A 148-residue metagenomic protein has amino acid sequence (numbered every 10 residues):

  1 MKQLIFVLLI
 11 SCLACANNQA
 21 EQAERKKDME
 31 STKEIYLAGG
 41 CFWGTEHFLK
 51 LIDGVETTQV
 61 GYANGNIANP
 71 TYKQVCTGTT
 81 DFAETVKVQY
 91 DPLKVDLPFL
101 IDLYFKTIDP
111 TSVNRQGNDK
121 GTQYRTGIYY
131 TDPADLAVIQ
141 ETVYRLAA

Functional and structural regions predicted by a protein language model:
L4-C12: Sec-dependent N-terminal signal peptides
C15-A148: Flexible coil/turn and secondary-structure edge motifs
